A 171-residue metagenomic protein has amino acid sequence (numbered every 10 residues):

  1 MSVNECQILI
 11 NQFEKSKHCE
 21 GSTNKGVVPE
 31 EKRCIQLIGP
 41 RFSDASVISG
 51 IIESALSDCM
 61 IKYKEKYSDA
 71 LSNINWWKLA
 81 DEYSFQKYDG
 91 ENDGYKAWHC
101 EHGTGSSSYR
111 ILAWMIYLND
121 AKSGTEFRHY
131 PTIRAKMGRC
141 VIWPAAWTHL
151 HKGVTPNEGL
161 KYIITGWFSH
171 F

Functional and structural regions predicted by a protein language model:
M1-C140, T148-F171: Fe(II)/2-oxoglutarate oxygenase catalytic core
